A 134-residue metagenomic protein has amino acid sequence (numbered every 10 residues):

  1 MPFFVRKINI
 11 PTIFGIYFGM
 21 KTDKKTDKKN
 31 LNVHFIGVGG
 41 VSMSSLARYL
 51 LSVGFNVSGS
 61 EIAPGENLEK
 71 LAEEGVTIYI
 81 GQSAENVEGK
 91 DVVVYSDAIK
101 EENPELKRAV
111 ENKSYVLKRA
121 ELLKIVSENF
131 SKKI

Functional and structural regions predicted by a protein language model:
M1-F3, Y17: N-terminal, intrinsically disordered, basic low-complexity segments enriched in Arg/Pro/Ser/Thr
F3-I8, K25: Polybasic, lysine-rich low-complexity intrinsically disordered segments
F14-L122: N-terminal leader/targeting and accessory segments in enzymes
F35, K124-I134: Walker A (P-loop) phosphate-binding motif
